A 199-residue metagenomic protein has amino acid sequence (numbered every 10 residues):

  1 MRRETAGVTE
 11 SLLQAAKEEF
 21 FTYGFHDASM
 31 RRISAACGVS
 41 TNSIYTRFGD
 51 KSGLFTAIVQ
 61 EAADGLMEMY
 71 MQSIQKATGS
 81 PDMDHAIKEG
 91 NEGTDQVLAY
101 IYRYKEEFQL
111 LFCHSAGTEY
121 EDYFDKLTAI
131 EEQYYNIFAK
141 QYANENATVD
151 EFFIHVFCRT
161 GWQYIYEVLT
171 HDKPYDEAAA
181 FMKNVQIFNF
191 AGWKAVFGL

Functional and structural regions predicted by a protein language model:
T5, M30, Q60-M67, M71-I74: Short, basic, alpha-helical segments at the C-terminal edge of helix-turn-helix-like DNA-binding modules
S11, A15, E19-G53, A57: Helix-turn-helix
T56-A62, Y123: Alpha-helical DNA-contacting segments of helix-turn-helix folds
A57, Q72-R103: Hydrophobic alpha-helical connector segments
Q96-A99, T118-A143, F152-C158: Amphipathic alpha-helical packing segments from all-alpha helical-bundle domains
L98-T118: Amphipathic alpha-helical segments used for helix-helix packing
R103, Q133-K140, I154-L199: C-terminal peripheral helix-coil segments that are non-catalytic and often amphipathic
Q109-L111, A147, A178: Short, hydrophobic secondary-structure boundary micro-motifs
